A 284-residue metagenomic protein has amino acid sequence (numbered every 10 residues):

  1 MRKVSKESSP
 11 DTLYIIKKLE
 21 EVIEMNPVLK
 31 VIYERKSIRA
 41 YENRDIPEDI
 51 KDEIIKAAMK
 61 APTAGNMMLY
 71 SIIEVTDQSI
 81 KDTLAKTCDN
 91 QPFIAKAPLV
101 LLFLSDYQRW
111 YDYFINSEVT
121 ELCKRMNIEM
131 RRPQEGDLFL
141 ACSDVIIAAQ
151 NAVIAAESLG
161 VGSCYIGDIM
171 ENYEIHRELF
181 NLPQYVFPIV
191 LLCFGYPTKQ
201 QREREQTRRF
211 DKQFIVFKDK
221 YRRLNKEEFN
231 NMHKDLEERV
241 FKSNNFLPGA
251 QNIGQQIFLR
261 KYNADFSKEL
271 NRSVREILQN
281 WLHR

Functional and structural regions predicted by a protein language model:
R2, S9-R284: Acidic, surface-exposed loops and disordered segments
